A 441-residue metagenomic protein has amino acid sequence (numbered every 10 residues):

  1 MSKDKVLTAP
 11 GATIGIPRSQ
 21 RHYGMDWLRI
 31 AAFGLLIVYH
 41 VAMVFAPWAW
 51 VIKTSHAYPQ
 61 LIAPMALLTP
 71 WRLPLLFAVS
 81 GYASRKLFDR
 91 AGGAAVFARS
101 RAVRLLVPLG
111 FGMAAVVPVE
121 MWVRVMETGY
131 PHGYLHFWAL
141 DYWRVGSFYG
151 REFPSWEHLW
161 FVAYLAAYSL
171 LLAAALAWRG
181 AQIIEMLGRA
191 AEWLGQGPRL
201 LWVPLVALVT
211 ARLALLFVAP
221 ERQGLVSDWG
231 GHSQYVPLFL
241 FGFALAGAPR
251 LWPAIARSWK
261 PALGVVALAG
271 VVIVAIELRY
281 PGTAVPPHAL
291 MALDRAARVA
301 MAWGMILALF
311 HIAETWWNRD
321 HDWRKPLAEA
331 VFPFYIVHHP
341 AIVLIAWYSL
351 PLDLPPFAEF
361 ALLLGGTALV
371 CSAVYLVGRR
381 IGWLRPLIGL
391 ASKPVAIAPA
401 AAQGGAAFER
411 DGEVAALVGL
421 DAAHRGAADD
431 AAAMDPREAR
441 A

Functional and structural regions predicted by a protein language model:
S2-G419, H424, A433-A441: Alpha-helical transmembrane segments and their immediate juxtamembrane cytosolic regions
